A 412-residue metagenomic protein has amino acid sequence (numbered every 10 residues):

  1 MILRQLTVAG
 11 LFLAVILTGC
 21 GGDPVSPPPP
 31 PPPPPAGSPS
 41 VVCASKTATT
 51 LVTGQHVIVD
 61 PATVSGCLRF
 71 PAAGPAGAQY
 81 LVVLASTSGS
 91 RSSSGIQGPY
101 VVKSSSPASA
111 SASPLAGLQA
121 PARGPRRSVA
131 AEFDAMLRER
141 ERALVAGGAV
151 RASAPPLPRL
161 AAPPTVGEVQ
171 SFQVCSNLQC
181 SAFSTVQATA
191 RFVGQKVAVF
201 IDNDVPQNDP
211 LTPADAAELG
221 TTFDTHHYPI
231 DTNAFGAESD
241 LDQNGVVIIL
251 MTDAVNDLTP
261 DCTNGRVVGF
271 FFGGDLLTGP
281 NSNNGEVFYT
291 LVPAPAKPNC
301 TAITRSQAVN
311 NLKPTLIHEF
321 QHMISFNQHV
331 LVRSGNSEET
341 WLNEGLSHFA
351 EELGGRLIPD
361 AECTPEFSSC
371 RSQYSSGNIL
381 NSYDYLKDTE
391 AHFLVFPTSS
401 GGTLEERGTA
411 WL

Functional and structural regions predicted by a protein language model:
M1-G10: Bacterial N-terminal signal peptides that target proteins for export
I16-G19: C-terminal motif of bacterial Sec signal peptides marking the signal peptidase cleavage site
G21-P24: Bacterial signal peptide processing site
P30-I248: N-terminal module-boundary/linker segments of secreted carbohydrate-active enzymes
A188-A190, G269, G408-T409: Glycine-centered structural positions embedded in regular secondary structure
Q195-E339, L346, A350, R356-T364 (+1 more regions): Juxtacatalytic substrate-recognition/specificity segment
S334-L412: Acidic/His/Gly-enriched intrinsically disordered linker/tail segments that often contain short helix/coil "MoRF-like"
